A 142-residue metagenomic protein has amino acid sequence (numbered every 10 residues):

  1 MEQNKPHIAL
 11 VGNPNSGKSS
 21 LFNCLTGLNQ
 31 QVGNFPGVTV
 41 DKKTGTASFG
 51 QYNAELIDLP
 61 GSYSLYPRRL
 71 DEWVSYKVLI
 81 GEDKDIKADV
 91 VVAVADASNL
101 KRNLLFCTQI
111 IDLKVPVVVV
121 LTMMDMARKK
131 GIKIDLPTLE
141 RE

Functional and structural regions predicted by a protein language model:
M1-R69, E82: Conserved G1/Walker A P-loop phosphate-binding module
S48-G50, V74-E142: Conserved C-terminal guanine-recognition region of P-loop GTPase G domains, centered on the G4
